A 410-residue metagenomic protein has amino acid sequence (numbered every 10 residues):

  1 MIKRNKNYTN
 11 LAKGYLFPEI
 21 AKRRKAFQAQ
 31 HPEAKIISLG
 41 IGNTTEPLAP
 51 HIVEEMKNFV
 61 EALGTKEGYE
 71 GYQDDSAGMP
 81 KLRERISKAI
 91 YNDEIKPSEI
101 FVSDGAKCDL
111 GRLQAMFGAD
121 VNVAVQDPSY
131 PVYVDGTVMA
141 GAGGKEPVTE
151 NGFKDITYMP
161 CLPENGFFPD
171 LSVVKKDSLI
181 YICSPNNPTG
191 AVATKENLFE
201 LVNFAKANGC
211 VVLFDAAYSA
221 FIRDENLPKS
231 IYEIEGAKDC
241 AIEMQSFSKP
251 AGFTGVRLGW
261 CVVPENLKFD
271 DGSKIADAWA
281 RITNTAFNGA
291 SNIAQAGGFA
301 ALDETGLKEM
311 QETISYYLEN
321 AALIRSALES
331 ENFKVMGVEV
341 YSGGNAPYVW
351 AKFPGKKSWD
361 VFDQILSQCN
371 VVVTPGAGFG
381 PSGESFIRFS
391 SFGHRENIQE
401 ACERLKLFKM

Functional and structural regions predicted by a protein language model:
I2-G105, A301-L307, M410: N-terminal small-domain helix-loop-helix segment of the aminotransferase-like
P47, Y317-L318, E331-Q368: Conserved PLP-binding catalytic core of the aspartate aminotransferase-like
A62, K66-A205, S219-E235, I242: Conserved core of the PLP fold type I
E94, A124, D360-V373, G378-M410: PLP-dependent enzyme catalytic core of the Aspartate aminotransferase-like
E233-D277, S385: Active-site PLP attachment segment
S273-A290, A294, A301-S326: Structural signature of PLP-dependent enzymes
N292-Q295, F299, I314-R325, G337-K352 (+1 more regions): Conserved glycine-rich beta-strand-loop-beta hairpin in the small C-terminal domain of fold type I
